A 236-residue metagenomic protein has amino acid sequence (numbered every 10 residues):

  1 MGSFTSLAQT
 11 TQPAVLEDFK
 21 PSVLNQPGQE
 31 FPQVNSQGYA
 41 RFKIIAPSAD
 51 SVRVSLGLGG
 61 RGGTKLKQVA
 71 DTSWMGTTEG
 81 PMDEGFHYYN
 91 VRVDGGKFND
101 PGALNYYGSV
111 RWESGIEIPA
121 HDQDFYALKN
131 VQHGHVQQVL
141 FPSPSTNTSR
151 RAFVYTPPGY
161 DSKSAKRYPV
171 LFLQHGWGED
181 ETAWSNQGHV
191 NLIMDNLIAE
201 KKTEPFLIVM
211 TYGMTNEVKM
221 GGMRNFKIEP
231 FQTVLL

Functional and structural regions predicted by a protein language model:
F4-A8: Sec/Tat signal peptide C-region and signal peptidase I cleavage site
Q9-S36, V110-Q132: N-terminal pre-domain segments of enzymes
Q33, K43-E84, D94-I118: Aromatic-rich carbohydrate-binding modules that target alpha-glucans
G38-F42: Structural beta-strand segments of beta-rich domains
V54, D83-G95, V154, K166-Y168 (+2 more regions): Short beta-strand segments enriched for Tyr within beta-sheet-rich domains, predominantly fibronectin type III
G80-R151, P157: Non-catalytic accessory segments flanking enzyme active sites
G134, L140-T148, F172-L236: Cap/lid segment of the alpha/beta-hydrolase catalytic domain
A152-G159, K163-G178: Short beta-strand element of the alpha/beta-hydrolase
